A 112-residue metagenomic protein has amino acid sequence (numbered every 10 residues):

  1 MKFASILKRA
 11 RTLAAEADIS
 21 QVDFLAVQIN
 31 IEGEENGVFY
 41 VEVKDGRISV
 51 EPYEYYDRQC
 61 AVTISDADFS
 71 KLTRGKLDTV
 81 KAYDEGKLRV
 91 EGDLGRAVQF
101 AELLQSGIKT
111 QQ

Functional and structural regions predicted by a protein language model:
M1-Q112: Feature captures hydrophobic
